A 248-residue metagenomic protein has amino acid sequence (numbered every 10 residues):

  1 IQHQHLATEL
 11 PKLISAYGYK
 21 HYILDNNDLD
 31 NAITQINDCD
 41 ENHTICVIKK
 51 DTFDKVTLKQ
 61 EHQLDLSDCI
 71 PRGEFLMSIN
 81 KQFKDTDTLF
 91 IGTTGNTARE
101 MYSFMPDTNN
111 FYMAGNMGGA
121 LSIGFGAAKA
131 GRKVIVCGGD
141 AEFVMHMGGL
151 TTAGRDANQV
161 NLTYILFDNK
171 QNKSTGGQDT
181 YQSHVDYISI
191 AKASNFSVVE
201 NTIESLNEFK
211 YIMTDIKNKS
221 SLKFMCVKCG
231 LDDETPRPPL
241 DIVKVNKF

Functional and structural regions predicted by a protein language model:
I1-A7, S15, A32, G73-S78 (+1 more regions): Thiamine diphosphate
I1-L24, D30-C39, I45-I48, I165: N-terminal alpha/beta PP-like core and its mobile active-site loop of ThDP/TPP-dependent enzymes
Y19, H62-L64, N195-F196: Short glycine/proline- and acidic residue-enriched helix-loop micro-motifs that form flexible lids or anion-recognition
D25-D28, N96, I203-E208: Short beta->alpha linker loops
I48, D54-Q63, P239-F248: YjeF_N-associated NAD(P)HX repair module
I48-F53, T94-A98, N169-Q171, K228-D233: Glycine-rich beta-alpha junction loops
L58-M117: Active-site diphosphate/adenylate-binding microenvironment
